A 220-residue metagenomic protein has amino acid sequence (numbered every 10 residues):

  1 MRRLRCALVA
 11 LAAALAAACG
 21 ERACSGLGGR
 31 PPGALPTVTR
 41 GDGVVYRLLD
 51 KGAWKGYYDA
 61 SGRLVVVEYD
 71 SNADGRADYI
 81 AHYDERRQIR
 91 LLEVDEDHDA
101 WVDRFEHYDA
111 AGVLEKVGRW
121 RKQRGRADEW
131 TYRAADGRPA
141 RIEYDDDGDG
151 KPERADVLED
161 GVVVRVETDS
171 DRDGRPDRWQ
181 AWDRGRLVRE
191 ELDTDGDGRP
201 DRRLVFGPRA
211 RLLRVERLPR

Functional and structural regions predicted by a protein language model:
M1-L8: Bacterial N-terminal signal peptides that target proteins for export
L15-A18: C-terminal motif of bacterial Sec signal peptides marking the signal peptidase cleavage site
G20-S25: Bacterial signal peptide processing site
G26-Y58: Post-signal peptide N-terminal segment of mature Sec-exported envelope proteins
D50, A73-A77, H98-V102, Q123-A127 (+3 more regions): Acidic, glycine-anchored loop motifs typical of Ca2+
K55-A60, I80-E85, F105-A110, W130-A135 (+3 more regions): Aromatic-rich beta-strand edge motifs centered on tyrosine
Y57, E68-N72, E93-D99, G118-K122 (+3 more regions): Acidic, divalent-cation-chelating loop motifs in proteins
V67, I80, L92-V94, F105 (+8 more regions): Beta-strand-dense domains in secreted/periplasmic systems and polymorphic toxin scaffolds
